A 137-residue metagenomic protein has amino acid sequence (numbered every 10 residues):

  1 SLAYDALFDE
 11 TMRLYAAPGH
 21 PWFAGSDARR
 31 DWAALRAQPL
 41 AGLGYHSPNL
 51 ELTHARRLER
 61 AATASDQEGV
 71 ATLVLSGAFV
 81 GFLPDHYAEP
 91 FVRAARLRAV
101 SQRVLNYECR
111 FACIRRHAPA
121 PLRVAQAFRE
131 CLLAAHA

Functional and structural regions predicted by a protein language model:
L2-A78, L83-E108, Q126, E130-A137: C-terminal regulatory
V80, P119-A120: Alpha-helical structural elements of signaling/regulatory helical domains
V104-A118: Periplasmic-binding protein-like
L122-V124: Short, conserved charged micro-motifs
